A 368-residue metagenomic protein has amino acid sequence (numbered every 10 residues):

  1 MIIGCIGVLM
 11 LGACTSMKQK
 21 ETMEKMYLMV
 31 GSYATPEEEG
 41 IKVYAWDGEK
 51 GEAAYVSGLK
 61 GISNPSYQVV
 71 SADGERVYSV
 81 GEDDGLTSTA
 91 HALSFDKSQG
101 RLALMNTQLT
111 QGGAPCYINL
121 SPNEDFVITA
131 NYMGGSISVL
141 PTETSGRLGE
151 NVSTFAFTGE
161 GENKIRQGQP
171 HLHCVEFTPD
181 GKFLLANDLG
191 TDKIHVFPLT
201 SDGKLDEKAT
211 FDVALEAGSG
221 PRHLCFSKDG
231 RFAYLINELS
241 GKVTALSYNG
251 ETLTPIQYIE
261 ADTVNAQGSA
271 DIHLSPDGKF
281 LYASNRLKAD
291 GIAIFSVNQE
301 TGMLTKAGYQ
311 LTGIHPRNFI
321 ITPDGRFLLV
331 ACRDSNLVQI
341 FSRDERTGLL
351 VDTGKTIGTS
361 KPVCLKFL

Functional and structural regions predicted by a protein language model:
M1-E24: Bacterial Sec-dependent N-terminal signal peptides
Q19-D47: An edge-strand/N-cap motif at the start of beta-rich repeat modules
A34-E37, E82-L86, M133-S136, T191-K193 (+3 more regions): Short glycine/acidic-enriched loop and turn motifs that connect beta-strands
E37, I62-D73, Q111-P122, F126 (+5 more regions): Beta-rich, blade/repeat-based domains predominating in secreted/periplasmic proteins but also intracellular
Y44-G51, L93-G100, V139-G149, F197-L205 (+3 more regions): Short loop/turn segments immediately following beta-strands, especially the blade-tip and inter-blade linker loops
A54-K60, A103-L109, S153, G159-R166 (+4 more regions): A short beta-strand motif characteristic of beta-propeller blades
Y55-E124: Blade-loop segments of beta-propeller domains
